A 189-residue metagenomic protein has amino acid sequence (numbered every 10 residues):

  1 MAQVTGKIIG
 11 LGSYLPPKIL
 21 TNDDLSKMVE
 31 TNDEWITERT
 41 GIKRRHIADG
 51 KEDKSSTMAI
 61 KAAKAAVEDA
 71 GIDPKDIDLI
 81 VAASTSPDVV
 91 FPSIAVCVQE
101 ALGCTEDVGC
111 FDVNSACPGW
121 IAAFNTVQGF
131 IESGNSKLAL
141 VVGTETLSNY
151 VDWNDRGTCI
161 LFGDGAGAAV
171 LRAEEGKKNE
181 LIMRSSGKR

Functional and structural regions predicted by a protein language model:
M1-E52, D155-R189: Condensing-enzyme catalytic core mediating Claisen C-C bond formation in acyl metabolism
K7, D78-V81, L140, I182: Conserved beta-strand elements of the Class I
I8-G10, I36, A66, I80 (+3 more regions): Buried hydrophobic positions in well-ordered alpha/beta secondary-structure cores of metabolic enzymes
G12, A83, N114, A139-E145 (+2 more regions): Short beta-strand segments
I19-L20, F91-S93, N125, Y150-D155: Short acidic, glycine/serine/threonine-rich loops at helix termini
T37-T57, S84-A139: Conserved catalytic cysteine-centered active-site region of acyl-thioester-dependent Claisen-condensing enzymes
A62-D78: Phosphate/pyrophosphate-binding loops at sites that engage ATP/ADP/AMP, CoA/4′-phosphopantetheine, polyphosphate
E132-A166: Flexible, glycine-rich active-site loops centered on histidine and acidic residues that chelate a metal or position
